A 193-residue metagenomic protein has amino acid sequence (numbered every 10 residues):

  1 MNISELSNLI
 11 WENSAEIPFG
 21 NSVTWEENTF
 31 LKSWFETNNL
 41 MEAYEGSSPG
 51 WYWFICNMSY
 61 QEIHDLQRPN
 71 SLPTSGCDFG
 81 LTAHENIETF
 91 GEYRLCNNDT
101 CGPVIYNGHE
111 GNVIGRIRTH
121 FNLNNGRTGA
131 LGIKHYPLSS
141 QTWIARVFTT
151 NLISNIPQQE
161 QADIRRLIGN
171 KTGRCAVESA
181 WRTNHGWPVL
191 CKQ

Functional and structural regions predicted by a protein language model:
M1-Q193: Boundary/linker segments flanking structured domains
